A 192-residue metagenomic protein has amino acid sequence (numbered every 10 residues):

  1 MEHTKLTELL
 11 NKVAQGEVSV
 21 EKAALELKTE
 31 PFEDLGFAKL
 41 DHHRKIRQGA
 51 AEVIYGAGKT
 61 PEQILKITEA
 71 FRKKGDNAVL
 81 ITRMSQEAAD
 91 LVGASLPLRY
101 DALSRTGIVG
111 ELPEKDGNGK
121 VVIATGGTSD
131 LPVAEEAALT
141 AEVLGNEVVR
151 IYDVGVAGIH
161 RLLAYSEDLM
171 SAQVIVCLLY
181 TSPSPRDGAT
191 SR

Functional and structural regions predicted by a protein language model:
M1-S85, D90: Long amphipathic alpha-helical segments
V53-I54, K120-G126, I175-C177: Short glycine-rich or small-residue beta-strand-to-loop segments that form or flank ligand, phosphate, metal/Fe-S
E69-K73, Q86-A88, G107-K115, S129-D130 (+2 more regions): N-terminal loops that bind phosphate or other acidic moieties and the adjacent beta-alpha structural core
M84, A88-T106: Glycine/small-residue-rich loop that forms an oxyanion/phosphate-binding "nest" at active or ligand-binding sites
N118-G158: Glycine-rich phosphate/diphosphate-binding loop of Rossmann-like nucleotide-binding domains
D153-C177: N-terminal small/polar loop signature for handling phosphorylated ligands or for N-terminal nucleophile
Y180-D187: Conserved small/polar residues in nucleotide/adenosyl-binding loops
